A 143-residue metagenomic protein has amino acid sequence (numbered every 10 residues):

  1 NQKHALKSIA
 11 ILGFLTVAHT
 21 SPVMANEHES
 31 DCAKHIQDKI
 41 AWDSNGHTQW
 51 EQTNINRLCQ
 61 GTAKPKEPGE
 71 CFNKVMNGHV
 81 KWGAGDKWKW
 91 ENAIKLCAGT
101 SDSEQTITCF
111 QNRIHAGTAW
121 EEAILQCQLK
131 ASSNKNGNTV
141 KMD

Functional and structural regions predicted by a protein language model:
N1-A10: Bacterial N-terminal signal peptides that target proteins for export
A10-P22: Hydrophobic core
H19-D143: General marker for long, soluble alpha-helical cores
